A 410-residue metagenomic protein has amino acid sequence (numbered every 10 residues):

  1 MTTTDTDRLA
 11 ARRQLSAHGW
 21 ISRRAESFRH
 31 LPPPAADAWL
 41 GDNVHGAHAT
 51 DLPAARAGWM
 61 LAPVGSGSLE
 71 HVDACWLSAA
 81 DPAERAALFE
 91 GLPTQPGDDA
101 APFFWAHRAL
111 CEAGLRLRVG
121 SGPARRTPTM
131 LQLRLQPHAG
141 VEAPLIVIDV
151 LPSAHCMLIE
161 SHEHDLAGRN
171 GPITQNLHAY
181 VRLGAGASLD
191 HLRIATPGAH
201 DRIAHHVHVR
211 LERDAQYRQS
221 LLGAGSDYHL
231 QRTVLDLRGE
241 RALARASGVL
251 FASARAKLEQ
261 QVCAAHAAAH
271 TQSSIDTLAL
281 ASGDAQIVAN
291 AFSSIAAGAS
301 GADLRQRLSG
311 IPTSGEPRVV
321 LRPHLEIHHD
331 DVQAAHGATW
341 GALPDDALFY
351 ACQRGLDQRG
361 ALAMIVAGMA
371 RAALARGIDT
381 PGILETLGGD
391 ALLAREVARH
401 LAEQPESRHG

Functional and structural regions predicted by a protein language model:
M1-R108, A113, G120: N-terminal amphipathic, basic helical "cap/leader" segment at the start of enzyme domains
E84-R85, E90-L356, A370-G410: Conserved beta-strand/loop scaffold segments within soluble protein domains that form the structured core and edges
A361: Extracellular glycan-modifying ectodomains
